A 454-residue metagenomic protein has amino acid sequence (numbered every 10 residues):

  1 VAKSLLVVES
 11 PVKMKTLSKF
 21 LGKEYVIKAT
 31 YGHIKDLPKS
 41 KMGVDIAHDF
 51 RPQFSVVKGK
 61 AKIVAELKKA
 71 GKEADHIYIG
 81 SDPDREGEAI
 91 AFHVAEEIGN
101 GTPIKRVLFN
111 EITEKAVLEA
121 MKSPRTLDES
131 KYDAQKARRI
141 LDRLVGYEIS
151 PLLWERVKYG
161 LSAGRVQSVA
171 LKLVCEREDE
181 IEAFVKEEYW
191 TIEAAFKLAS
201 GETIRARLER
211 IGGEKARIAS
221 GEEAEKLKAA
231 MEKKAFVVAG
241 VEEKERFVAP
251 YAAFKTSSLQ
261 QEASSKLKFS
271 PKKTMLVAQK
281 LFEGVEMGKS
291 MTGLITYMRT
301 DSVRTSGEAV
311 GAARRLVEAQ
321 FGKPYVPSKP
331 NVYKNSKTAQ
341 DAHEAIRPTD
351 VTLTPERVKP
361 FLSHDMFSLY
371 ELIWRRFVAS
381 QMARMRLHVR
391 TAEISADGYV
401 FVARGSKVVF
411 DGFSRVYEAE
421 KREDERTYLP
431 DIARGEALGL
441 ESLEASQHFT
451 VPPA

Functional and structural regions predicted by a protein language model:
V1-K136, E148, E209, G221 (+2 more regions): Intrinsically disordered, low-complexity regulatory segments
A2, D82-P83, K158-S162, E243-A252 (+2 more regions): Conserved short loop/turn motifs at secondary-structure junctions
V26, K35-V56, A163-E283, R315-S328 (+2 more regions): Long, highly charged, low-complexity internal segments
G99-T102, K266-P271, G284-M291: Secondary-structure transition/capping motifs at alpha-helix termini and the adjoining loop/turn into the next element
G101-R106, S130, M291-M298, H388: Interdomain boundary/hinge elements
I112-F196, G240-F247: C-terminal or mid-to-C-terminal helical accessory/interaction module adjacent to the motor/catalytic core
F282-Y297, F377: A short, conserved structural fragment
M291-V317: Accessory beta->alpha helical hairpin/"wing" motif in late/C-terminal subdomains of nucleic-acid enzymes
